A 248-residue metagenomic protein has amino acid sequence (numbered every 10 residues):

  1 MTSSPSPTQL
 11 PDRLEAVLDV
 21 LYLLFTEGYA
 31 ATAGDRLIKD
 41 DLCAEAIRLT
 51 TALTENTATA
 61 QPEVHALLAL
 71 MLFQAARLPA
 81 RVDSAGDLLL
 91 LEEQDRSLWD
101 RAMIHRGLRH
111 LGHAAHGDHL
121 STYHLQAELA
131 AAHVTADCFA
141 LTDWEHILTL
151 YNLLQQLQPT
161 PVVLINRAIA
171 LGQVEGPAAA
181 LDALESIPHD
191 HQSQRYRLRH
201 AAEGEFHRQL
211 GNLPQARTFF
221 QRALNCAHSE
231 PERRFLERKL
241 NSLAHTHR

Functional and structural regions predicted by a protein language model:
M1-N152: Amphipathic helix-loop-helix modules that constitute alpha-helical solenoid scaffolds
E55-N56, H116-G117, L153-L157, S186-S193 (+1 more regions): Solenoid-like repeat scaffolds
L67, M71-Q74, Q126, A130 (+4 more regions): "A position-specific structural signal for the A-helix of alpha-solenoid helical repeats
M71, L78, V134-A136, A170 (+3 more regions): TPR/TPR-like alpha-solenoid repeats
A75, C138-L141, V174, L210 (+1 more regions): Structural motif corresponding to the intra-repeat A-B loop/turn of tetratricopeptide repeats
Q158-L164, Q194-H200: Generic helix N-cap/helix-start motif at coil->alpha-helix transitions
